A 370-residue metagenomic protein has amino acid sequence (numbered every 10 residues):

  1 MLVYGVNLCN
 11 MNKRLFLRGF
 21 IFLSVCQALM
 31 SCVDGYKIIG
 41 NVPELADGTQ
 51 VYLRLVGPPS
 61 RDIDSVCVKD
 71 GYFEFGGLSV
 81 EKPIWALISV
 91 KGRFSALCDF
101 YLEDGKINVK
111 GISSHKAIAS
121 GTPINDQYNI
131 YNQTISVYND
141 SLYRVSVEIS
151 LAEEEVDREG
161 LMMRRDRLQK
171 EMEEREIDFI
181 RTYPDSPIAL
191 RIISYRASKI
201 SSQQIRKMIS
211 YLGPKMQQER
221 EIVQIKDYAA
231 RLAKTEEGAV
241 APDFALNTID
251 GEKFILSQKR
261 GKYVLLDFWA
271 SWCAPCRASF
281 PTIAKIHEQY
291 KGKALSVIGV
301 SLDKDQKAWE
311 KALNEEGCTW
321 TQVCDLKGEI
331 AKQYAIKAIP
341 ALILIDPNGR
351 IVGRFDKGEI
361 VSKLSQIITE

Functional and structural regions predicted by a protein language model:
M1-N41, E370: Bacterial Sec-dependent N-terminal signal peptides
C32-E174: A non-transmembrane, solvent-exposed segment enriched in polar/low-complexity residues
S95, I107, H115-I118, N125 (+1 more regions): N-terminal targeting signals for export/organelle localization
V223-L256, V361-E370: N-terminal "domain-start" segment that seeds a small globular fold
R260, F268-K285: Conserved redox-active cysteine motifs that mediate thiol-disulfide chemistry, especially di-cysteine Cys-X(1-2)-Cys
Y263-V264, P340: Alpha/beta-hydrolase fold active-site loops
A278-E316, L326-Q333, S362: Structural microenvironment flanking redox-active thiols in thiol-disulfide oxidoreductases
E316-C318, D325-T369: Thiol/disulfide oxidoreductase modules built on the thioredoxin-like
